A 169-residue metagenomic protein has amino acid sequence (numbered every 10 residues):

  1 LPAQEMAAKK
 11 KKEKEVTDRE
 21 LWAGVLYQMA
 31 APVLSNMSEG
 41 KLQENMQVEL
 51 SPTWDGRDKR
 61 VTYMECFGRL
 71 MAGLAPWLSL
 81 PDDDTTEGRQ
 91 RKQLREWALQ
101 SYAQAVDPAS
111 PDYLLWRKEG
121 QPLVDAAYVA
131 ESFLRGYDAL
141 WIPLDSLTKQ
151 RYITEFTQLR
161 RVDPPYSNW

Functional and structural regions predicted by a protein language model:
L1-P2: N-terminal export leaders
A7-E65, E96-Q100: Low-complexity, Ser/Thr/Pro/Gly-enriched N-terminal "stalk/linker" regions
L34-K41, M71, L78, R160: A conserved position within tetratricopeptide repeats
P52-R57, D83, P111-L115: Glycine- and acidic
D58, T62-E65, R69-P81: N-terminal carbohydrate-binding/catalytic regions of secreted carbohydrate-active enzymes
Y63, L74-W77, R91-W169: Aromatic-lined, polymer-binding surfaces characteristic of secreted/periplasmic polysaccharide-degrading enzymes
T86-E87: Long, charge-dense tracts
